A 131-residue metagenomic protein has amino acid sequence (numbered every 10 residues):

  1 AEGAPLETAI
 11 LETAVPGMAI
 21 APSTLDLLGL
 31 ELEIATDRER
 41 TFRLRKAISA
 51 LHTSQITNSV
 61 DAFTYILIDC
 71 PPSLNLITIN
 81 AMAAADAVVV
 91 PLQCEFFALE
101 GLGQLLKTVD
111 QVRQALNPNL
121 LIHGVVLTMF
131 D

Functional and structural regions predicted by a protein language model:
A1-D131: P-loop NTP-binding core
